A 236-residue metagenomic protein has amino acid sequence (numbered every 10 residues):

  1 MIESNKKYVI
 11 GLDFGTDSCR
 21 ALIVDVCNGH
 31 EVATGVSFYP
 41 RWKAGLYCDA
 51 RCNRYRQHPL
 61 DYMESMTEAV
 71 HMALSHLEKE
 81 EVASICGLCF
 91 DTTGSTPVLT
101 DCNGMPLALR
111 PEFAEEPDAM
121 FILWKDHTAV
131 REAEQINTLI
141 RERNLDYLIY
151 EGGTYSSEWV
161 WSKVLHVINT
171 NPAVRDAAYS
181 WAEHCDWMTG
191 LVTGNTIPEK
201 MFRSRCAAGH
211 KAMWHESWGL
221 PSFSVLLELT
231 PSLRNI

Functional and structural regions predicted by a protein language model:
M1-L109, N235: N-terminal glycine/serine-rich phosphate-binding loop of ATP-dependent small-molecule kinases, especially carbohydrate
N5-K7, C19, D118-A119, D176-Y179: Short coil/turn connectors at secondary-structure junctions
F14-T16, T100, N137-I236: Gly/Ser/Thr-rich active-site cleft segment
L46, K79-W159: Active-site phosphate-binding/coordination module
R54, H58, F121, G152-Y155 (+1 more regions): Conserved aromatic-histidine-acidic binding/catalytic patches
Y62, M66, A129, V160: Conserved donor sugar-nucleotide recognition element shared by glycan-biosynthetic enzymes
